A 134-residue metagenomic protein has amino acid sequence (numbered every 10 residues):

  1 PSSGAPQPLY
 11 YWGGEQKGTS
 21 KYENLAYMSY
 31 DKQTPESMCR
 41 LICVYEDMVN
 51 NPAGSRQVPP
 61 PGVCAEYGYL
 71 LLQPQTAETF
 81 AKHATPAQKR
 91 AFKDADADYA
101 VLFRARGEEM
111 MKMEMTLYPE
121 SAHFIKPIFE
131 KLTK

Functional and structural regions predicted by a protein language model:
P1-C64, L72-D96, L102, L117 (+1 more regions): N-terminal alpha-helical interaction modules that lie
P61, A122-H123: Helix-start (N-cap) detector for alpha-helical repeat units in TPR-like alpha-solenoids, especially tetratricopeptide
A97-S121: TPR/TPR-like (Sel1-like) alpha-helical repeat modules
I125-K134: Short, Lys/Arg-rich amphipathic alpha-helical interaction segments that bind nucleic acids or acidic protein surfaces
